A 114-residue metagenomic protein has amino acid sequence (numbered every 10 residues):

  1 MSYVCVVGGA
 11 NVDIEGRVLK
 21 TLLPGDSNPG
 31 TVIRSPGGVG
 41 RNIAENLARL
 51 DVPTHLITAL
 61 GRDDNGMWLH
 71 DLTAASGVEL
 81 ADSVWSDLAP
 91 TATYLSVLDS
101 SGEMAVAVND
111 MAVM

Functional and structural regions predicted by a protein language model:
M1-A59, D64-W68, Y94: Glycine-rich phosphate/adenosyl-contacting loop at the front of the ribokinase-like
P24-S27, R49-M114: Conserved N-terminal subdomain of the carbohydrate kinase-like
